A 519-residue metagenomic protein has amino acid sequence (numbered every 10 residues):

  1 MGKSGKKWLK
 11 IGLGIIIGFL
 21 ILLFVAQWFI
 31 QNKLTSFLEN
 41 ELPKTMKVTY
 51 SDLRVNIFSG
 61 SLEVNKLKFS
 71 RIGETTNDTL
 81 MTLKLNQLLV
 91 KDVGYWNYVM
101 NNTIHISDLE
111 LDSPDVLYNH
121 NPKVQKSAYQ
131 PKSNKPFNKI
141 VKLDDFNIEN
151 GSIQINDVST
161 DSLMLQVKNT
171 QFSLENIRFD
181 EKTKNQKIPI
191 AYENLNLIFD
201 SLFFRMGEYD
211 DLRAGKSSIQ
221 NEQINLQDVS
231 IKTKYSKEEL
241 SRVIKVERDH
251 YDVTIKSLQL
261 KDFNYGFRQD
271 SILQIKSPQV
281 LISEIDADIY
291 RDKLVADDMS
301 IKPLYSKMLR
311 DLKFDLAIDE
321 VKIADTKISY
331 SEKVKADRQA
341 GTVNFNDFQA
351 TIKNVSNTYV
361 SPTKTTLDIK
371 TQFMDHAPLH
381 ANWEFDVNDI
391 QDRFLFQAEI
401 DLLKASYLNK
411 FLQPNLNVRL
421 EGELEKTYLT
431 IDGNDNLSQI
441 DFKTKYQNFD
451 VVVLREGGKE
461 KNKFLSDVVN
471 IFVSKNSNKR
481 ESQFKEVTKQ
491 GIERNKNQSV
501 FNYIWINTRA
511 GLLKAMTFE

Functional and structural regions predicted by a protein language model:
G2-I15, F385-D386, D392, A398-E399 (+1 more regions): Extended terminal
G2-K44: N-terminal type II signal-anchor transmembrane helix that functions as the membrane-insertion/stop-transfer segment
P43-K47, T76-K91, I106, T160-E175 (+7 more regions): Amphipathic hydrophobic-ligand
T49-K123, K132-T160, L165-Q166, E175-V229 (+2 more regions): Flexible beta-edge/linker motif
K66-K68, I72, K126-P131, Y235-R242 (+3 more regions): Flexible, solvent-exposed coil segments and beta strand-coil junctions, predominantly the extracellular/periplasmic
P114-V116, K234, Q447-F449: Structural signature of outer-membrane beta-barrel domains
N119-Y129, V295-I301, N415, G457-F464: Flexible, surface-exposed loop regions and adjacent strand-edge segments of Gram-negative outer-membrane beta-barrel
N134-S152, Y265, K302-K445, G511-F518: Solvent-exposed beta-strand/coil patches in large extracellular/periplasmic or lumenal scaffold regions
